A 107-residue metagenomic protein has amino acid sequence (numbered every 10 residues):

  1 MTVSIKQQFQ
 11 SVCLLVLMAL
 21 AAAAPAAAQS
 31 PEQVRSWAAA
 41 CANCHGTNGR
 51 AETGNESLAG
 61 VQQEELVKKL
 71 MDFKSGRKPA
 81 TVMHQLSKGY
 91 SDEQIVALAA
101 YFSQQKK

Functional and structural regions predicted by a protein language model:
T2-C13: Bacterial N-terminal signal peptides that target proteins for export
L17-A38, G54-E56, V67, D72 (+1 more regions): Electrostatic cytochrome c docking/interface patches
A28, T47, L86, Y101-S103: Residue-level hotspots at or immediately adjacent to binding/recognition sites across diverse folds
V34, N48-K78, H84-K88: Gly/Gly-Pro-rich "capping" loops immediately C-terminal to redox-active cysteine motifs in periplasmic/lumenal
A39-T47, L98: The canonical Cys-X-X-Cys-His
N43, S75, Q104-K107: Residue-level marker of structural boundaries
K88-K107: C-terminal capping alpha-helices of c-type cytochrome domains
